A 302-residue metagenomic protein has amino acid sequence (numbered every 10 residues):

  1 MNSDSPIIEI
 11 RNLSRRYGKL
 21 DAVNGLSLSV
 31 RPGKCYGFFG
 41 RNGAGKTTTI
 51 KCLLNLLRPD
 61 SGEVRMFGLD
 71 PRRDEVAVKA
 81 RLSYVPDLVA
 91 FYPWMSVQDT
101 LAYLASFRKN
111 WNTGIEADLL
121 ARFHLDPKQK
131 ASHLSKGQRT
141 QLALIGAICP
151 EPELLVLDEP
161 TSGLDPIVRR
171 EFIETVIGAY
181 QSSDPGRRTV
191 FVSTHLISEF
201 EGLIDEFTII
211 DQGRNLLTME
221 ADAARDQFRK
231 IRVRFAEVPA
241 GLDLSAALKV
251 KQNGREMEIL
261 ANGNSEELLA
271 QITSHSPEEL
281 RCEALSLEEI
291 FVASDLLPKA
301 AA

Functional and structural regions predicted by a protein language model:
N2, L260-A302: C-terminal coupling/interaction segments
G40-G45: Walker A (P-loop) phosphate-binding loop of ABC-type ATPase nucleotide-binding domains
G62-R73, A77-V78: Conserved ABC transporter NBD signature motif
V76, A80, P86-A143: ABC-family P-loop ATPase nucleotide-binding domains
C149-E153: A short, proline-enriched helix->beta-strand linker immediately N-terminal to the Walker B motif in ABC-type P-loop
L155-E159, L164: Catalytic Walker B motif of ABC-type/P-loop ATPase nucleotide-binding domains
E171-E267: ABC transporter nucleotide-binding domain
